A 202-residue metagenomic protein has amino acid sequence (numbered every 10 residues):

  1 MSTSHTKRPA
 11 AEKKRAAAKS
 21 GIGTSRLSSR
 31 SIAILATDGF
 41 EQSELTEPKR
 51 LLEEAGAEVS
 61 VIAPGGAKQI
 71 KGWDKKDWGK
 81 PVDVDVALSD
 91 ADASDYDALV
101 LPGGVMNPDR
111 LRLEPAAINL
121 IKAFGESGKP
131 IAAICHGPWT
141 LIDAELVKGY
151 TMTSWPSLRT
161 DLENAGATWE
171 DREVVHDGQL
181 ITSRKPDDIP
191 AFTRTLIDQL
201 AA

Functional and structural regions predicted by a protein language model:
S2-S127, I131, W139-T151, R159-A202: Extended, subdomain-level signal for the structured scaffold at the beginning of enzyme domains
C135: Catalytic nucleophile serine of serine hydrolases, specifically the conserved "nucleophile elbow" pentapeptide
